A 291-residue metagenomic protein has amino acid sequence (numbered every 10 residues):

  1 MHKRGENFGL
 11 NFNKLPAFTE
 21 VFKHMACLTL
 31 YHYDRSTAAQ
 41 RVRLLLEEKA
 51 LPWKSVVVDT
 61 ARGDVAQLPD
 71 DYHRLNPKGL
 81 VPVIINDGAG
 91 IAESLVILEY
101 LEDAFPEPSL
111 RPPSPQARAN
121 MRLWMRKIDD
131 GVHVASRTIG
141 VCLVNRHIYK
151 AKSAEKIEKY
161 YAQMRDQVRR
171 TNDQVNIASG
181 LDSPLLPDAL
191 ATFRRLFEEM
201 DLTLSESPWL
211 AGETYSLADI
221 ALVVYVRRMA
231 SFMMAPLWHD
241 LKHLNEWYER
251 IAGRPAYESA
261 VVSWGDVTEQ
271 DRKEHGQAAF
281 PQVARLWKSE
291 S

Functional and structural regions predicted by a protein language model:
M1-N13: Cationic, amphipathic, low-complexity segments that mediate targeting or membrane/lipid association
E6, S36, F232: Alpha-helical and His/Cys-centered functional microenvironments
N11-Q167, W287-S291: GST-like domain detector, emphasizing the conserved glutathione-binding G-site in the N-terminal thioredoxin-like
H32, Q40, D64, A211 (+2 more regions): C-terminal or late-domain output modules
S109-N120, V141, Q163-I177, S259-G276: A short, terminal or domain-edge coil/loop segment
M121-W124, H147-K152, M200-L204, T268-W287: Short flexible/disordered coil segments
V132-E249, G253: GST-like fold's C-terminal all-alpha helical module
